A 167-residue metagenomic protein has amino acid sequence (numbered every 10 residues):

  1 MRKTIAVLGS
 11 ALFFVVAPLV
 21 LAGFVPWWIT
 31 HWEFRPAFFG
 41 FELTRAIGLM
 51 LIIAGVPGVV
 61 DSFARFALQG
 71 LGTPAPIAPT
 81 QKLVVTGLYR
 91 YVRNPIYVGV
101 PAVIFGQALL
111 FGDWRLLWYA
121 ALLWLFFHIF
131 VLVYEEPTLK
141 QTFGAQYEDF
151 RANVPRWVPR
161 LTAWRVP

Functional and structural regions predicted by a protein language model:
M1-T86, V98-P167: Membrane-anchoring alpha-helices and their flanking helix-loop junctions
Y89: Solvent-exposed interhelical
N94: Extended, alpha-helix-rich binding/interface surfaces that flank or overlap catalytic cores and mediate recognition
